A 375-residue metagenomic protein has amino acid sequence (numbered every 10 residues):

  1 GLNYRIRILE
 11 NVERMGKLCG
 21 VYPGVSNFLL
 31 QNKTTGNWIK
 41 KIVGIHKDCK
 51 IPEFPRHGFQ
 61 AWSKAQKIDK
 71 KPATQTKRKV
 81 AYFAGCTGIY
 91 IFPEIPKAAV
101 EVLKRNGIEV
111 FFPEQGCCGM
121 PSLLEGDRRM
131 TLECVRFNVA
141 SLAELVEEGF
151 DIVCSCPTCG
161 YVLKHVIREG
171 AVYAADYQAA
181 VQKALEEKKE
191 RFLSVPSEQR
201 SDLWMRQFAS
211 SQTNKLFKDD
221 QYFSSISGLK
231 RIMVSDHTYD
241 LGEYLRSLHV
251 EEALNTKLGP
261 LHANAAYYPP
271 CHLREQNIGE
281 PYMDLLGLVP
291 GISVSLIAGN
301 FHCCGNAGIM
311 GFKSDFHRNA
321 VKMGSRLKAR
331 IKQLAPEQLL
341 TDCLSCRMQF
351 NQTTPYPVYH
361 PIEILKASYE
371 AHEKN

Functional and structural regions predicted by a protein language model:
G1-N375: Iron-sulfur cluster-binding electron-transfer modules in prokaryotic oxidoreductases
